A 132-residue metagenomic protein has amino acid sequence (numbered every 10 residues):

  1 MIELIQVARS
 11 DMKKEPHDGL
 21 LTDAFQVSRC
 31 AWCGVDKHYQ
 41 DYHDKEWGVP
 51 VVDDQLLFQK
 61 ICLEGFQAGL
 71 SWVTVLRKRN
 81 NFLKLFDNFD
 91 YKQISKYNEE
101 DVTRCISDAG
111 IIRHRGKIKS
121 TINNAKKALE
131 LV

Functional and structural regions predicted by a protein language model:
I2-V132: HhH-family (HhH-GPD) DNA N-glycosylase catalytic core used in base-excision repair
